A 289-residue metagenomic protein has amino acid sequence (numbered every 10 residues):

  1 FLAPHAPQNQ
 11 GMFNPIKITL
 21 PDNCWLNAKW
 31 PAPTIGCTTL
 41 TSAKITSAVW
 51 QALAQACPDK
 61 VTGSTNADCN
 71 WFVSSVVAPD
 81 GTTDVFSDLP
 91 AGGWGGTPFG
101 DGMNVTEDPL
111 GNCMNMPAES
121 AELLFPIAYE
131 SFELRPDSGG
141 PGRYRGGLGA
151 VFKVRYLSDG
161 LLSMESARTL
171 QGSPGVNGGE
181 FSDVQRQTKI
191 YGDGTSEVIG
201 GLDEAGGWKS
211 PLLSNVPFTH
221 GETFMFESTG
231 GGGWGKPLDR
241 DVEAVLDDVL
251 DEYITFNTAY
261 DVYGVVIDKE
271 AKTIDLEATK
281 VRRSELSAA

Functional and structural regions predicted by a protein language model:
F1-A289: Glycine/proline-enriched, intrinsically flexible loops and inter-domain linkers
